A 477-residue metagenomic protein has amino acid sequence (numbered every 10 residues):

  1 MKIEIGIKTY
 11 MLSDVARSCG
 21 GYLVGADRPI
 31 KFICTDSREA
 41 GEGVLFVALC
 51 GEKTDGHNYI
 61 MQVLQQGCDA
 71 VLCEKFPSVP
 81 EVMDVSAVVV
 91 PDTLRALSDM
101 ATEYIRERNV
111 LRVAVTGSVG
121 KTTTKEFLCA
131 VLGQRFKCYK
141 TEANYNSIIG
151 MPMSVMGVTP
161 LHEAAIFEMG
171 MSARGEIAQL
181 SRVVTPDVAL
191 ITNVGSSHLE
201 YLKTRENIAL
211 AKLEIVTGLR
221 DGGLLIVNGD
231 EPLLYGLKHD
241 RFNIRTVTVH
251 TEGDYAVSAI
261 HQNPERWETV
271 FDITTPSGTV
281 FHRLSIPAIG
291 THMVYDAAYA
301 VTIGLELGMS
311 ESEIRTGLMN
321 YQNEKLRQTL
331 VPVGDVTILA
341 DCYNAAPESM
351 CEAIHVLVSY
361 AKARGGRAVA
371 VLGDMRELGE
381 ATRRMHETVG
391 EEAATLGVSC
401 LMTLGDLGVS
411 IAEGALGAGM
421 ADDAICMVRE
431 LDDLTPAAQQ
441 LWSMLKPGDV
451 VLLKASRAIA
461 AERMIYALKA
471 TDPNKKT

Functional and structural regions predicted by a protein language model:
M1-D99, L378, E391-E392, L396-D406: N-terminal leader/targeting and accessory segments in enzymes
D14, P77-M83, L190-T337, G366 (+3 more regions): Acidic, Mg2+-coordinating active-site environments of NTP-dependent enzymes
D14-R17, A96-G229, L233-N243, S443 (+1 more regions): Phosphate-binding loop of NTP-binding sites
V15, V44, V63, M100 (+13 more regions): Residue-level signal for inorganic ion chemistry
K53-T54, E324, C342-M420, K476-T477: Active-site beta-alpha connecting loops in nucleotide-dependent enzymes
V88-D92, A424-A437: Short acidic-hydrophobic, aromatic-tinged amphipathic segments that line or gate anion-handling sites
V115, K121, K325-T329, V450 (+2 more regions): ATP-dependent carboxylate/acyl-activation modules
